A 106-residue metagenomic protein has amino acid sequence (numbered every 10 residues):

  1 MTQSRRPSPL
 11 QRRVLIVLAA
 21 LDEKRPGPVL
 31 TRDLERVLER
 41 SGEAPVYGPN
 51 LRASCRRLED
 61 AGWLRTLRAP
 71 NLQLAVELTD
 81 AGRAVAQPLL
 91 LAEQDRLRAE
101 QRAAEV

Functional and structural regions predicted by a protein language model:
M1-G27: Short alpha-helical segments that sit at the start of domains
R25-E39: Short acidic, hydrophobic short linear motifs in intrinsically disordered regions
R36, A53, A84: DNA-binding alpha-helical recognition surfaces that contact promoter or target DNA
A44-A61: Short amphipathic alpha-helical interaction segments
E59-A69: A short, conserved structural fragment
N71-L78: Minor-groove-contacting beta-hairpin "wing" of winged helix-turn-helix DNA-binding domains
D80-V106: Short, amphipathic alpha-helical interaction segments positioned at domain boundaries
